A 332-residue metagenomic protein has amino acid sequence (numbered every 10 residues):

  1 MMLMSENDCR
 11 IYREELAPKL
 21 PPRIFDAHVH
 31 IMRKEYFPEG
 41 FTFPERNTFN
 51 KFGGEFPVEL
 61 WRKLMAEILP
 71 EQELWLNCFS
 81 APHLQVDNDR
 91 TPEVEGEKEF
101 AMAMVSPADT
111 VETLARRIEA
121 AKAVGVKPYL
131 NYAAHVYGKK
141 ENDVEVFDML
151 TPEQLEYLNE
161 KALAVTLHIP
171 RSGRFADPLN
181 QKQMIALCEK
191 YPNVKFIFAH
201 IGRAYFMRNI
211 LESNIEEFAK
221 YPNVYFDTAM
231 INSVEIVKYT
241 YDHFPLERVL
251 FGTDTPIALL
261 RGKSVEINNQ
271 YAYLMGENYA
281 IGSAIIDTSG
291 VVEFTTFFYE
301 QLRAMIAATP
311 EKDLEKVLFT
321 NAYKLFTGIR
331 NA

Functional and structural regions predicted by a protein language model:
M1-S80: An N-terminally biased module of ancient metal coordination in phosphate/nucleic-acid-related enzymes
M2-R13, I201-A332: H/E-rich (His + Asp/Glu) clusters that bind or coordinate divalent metals
L3-D8, H83-G173, K220-V224: Active-site gating/metal-coordination segments in enzymes
L20-R23, P70-L76, G96-A101, A121-V124 (+4 more regions): Short, well-ordered coil/turn segments that N-cap beta-strands
R23-K34, V165-I169, F198-I201: Histidine-centered catalytic micro-motifs
F25-A27, C78-F79, M102-M104, K127 (+3 more regions): Active-site neighborhood of phospho(di)ester-bond hydrolases with catalytic His/Asp-centered motifs
H30-E35, H83-V86, A108-T110, A133-H135 (+4 more regions): Active-site environment of divalent metal-dependent phosphoester hydrolases
D87-P92, V111-E119, R174-K190, Y205-F218 (+1 more regions): Distinct, well-ordered alpha-helical segments
